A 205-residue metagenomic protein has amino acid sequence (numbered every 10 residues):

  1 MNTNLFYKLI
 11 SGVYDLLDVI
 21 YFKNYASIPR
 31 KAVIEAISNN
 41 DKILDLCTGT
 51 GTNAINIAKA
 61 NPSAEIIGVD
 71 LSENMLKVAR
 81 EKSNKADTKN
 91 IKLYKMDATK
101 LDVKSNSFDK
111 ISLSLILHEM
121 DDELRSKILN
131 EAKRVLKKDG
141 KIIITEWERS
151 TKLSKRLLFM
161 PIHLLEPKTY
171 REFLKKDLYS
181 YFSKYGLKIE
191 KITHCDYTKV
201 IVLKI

Functional and structural regions predicted by a protein language model:
M1-V13: N-terminal, positively charged/glycine-rich alpha-helical extensions of SAM-dependent methyltransferases
K23-N40: Conserved alpha-helix/loop element of class I SAM-dependent methyltransferases that forms part of the SAM/SAH-binding
D41, A64, G140: Glycine-centered, small-residue-biased loops immediately flanking beta-strands in adenine/cofactor-binding cores
L44-L46, T50-K100: Class I SAM-dependent methyltransferase SAM/SAH-binding core
T99-I111: A short acidic, Gly/Pro-enriched loop at the edge of an enzyme's catalytic core that lines a small-molecule cofactor
K110-E123: A short SAM/SAH-binding and catalytic strip from SAM-dependent methyltransferases
S126-K138: A short glycine-rich, Lys/Arg-flanked "PGG" loop and its adjoining helix->strand segment in the class I
I143-Y185, I189-I201: C-terminal alpha-helical "lid/dimerization" subdomain adjacent to the S-adenosyl-L-methionine
